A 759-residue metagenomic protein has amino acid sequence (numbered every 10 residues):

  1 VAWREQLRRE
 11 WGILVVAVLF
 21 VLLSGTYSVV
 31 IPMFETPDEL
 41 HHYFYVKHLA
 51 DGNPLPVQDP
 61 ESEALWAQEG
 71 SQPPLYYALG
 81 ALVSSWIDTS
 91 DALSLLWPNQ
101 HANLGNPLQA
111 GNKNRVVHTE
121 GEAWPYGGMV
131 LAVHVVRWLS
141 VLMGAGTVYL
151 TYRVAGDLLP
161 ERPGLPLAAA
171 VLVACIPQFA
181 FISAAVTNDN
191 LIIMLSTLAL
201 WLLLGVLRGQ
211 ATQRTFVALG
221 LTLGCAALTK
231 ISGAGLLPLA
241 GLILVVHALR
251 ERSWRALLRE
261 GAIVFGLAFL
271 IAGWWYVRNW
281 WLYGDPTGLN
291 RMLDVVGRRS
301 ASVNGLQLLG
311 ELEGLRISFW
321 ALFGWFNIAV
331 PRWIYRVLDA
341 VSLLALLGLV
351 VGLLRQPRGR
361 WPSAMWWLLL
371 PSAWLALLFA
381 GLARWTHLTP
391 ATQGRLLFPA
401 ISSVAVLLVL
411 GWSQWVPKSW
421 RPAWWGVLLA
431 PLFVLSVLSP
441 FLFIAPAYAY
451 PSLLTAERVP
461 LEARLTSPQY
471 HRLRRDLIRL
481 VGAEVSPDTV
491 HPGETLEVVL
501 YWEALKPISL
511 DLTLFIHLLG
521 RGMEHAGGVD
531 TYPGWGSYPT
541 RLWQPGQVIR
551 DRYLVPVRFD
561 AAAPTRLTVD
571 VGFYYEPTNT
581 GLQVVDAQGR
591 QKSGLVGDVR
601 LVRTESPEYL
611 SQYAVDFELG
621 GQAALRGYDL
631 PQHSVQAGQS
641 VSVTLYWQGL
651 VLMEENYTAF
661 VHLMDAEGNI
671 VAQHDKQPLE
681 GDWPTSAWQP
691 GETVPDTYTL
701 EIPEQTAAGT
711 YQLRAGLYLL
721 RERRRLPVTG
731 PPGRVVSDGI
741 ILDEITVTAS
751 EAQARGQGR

Functional and structural regions predicted by a protein language model:
V1-A2, L202, R208, L236-F269: Perimembrane helix-loop-helix junctions
L19-F20, A169, G359-R384, P431-F433: Transmembrane alpha-helix segments characteristic of polytopic inner-membrane glycan-assembly/cell-envelope
H48-L139, L293-S302, L309, A321 (+1 more regions): Interfacial juxtamembrane loops and adjacent helix segments that form the catalytic/substrate-binding surfaces
L108-A123, T151-C175: Transmembrane-helix signature of polytopic, membrane-embedded enzymes that assemble or transfer cell-envelope glycans
G156-P160, A199-T215, A226, A248-R250: Membrane-interface transmembrane helices that cradle and orient dolichyl/undecaprenyl
T215-I231, L236-L237: Membrane-interface alpha helices of multi-pass inner-membrane proteins
W280-Q356, R474-S486, R626: Membrane-lumen/periplasm interface segments of multi-pass, membrane-embedded glycan/lipid transferases
L442-R759: C-terminal luminal/periplasmic domains and tails of membrane-associated envelope-modifying transferases
